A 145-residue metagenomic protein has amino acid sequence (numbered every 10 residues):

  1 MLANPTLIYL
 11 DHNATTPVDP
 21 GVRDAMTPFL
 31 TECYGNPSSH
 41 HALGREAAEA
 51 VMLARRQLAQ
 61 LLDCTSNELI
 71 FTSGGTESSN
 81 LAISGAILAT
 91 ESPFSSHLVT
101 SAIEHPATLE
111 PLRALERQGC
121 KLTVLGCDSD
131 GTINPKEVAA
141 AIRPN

Functional and structural regions predicted by a protein language model:
M1-N145: Pyridoxal 5′-phosphate
